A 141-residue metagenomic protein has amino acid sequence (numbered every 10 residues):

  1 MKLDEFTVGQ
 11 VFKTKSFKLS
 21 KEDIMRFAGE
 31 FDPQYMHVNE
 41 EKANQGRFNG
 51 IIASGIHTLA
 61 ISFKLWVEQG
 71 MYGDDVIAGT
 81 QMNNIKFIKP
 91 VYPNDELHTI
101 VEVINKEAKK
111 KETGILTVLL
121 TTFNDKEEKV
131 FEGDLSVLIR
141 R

Functional and structural regions predicted by a protein language model:
M1-A53, R140-R141: Catalytic strand-loop segment that frames the active site of acyl-thioester-processing enzymes
M1-T7, V91-R141: HotDog/MaoC-like acyl-thioester-processing domains
V8, K15, D23, Q34 (+3 more regions): A generic structural signal for short beta-strands and their flanking turns/coil linkers
M25, L59-A60: Short amphipathic alpha-helical segments
N49-G50, A60, K64-E102: Hydrophobic beta-strand-centered segment that forms part of the acyl-chain substrate-binding groove
